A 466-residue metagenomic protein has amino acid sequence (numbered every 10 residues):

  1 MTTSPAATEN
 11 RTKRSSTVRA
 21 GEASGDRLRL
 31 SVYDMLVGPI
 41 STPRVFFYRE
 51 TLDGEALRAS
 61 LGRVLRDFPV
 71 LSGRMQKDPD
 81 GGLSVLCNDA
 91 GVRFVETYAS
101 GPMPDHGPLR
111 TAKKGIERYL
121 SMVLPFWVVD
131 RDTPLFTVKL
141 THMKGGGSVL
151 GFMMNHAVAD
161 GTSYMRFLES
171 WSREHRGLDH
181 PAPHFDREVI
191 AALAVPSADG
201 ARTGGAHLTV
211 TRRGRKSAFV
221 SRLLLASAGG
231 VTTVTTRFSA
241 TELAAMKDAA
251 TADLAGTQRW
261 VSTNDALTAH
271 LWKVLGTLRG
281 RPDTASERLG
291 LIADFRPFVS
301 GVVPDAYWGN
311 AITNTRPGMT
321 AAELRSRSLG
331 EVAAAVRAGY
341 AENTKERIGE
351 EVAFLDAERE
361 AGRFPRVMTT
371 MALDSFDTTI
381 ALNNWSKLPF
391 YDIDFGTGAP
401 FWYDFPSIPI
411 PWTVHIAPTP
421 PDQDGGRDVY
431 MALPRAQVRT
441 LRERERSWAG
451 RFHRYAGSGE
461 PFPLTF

Functional and structural regions predicted by a protein language model:
M1-L208, G229-I292, R296-A306, V367-F466: Non-catalytic N-terminal regions of enzymes
R11, I40, S217-A218, E323: Macromolecular interaction modules
V32-P39, T211-L223, P304-T313: Short, compositionally biased low-complexity segments
S197-G229, E350-A357, A361-M368: Alpha-helical membrane-targeting segments
R212-R215, F238, S328, R347: Non-membrane alpha-helical secondary structure
A226-T235, V302-G339: A short, structured beta-strand-centered segment in the mid-to-C-terminal lobe of catalytic cores from group-transfer
L329-G398: Acidic, glycine-rich loop-and-strand cores that form catalytic or ligand-binding grooves in diverse globular domains
